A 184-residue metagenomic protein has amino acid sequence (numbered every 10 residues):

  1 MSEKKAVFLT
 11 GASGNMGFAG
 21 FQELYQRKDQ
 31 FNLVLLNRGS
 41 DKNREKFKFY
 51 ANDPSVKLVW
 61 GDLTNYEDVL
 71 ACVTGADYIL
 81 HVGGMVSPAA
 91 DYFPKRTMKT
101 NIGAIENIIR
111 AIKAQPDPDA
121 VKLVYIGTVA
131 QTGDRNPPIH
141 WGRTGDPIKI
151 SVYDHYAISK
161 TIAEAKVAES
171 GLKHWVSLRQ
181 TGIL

Functional and structural regions predicted by a protein language model:
K5-D29: N-terminal Rossmann NAD(P)H-binding glycine-rich loop of SDR-like oxidoreductase domains
T10, L36, I79-G83, L123-V129 (+1 more regions): SDR active-site strand-loop-helix element
D29-K42: Conserved glycine-rich Rossmann-like NAD(P)H-binding loop of the short-chain dehydrogenase/reductase
N52, V56, W60-T100: NAD(P)H-binding glycine-rich loop region in Rossmannoid oxidoreductase-like domains and their noncatalytic homologs
T64, R96-N107, D154, I158-S159: Glycine-rich NAD(P)-binding loop of the Rossmann-fold in SDR/ketoreductase-type enzymes
M85-V86, V129-N136, T181-L184: Active-site segment of SDR-like NAD(P)-dependent oxidoreductases
K99, N136-S177: Catalytic helix-loop patch of NAD(P)-dependent Rossmann-fold dehydrogenases
G103-Y153: Conserved Rossmann-fold NAD(P)-dependent oxidoreductase catalytic core, especially the SDR/UDP-sugar
